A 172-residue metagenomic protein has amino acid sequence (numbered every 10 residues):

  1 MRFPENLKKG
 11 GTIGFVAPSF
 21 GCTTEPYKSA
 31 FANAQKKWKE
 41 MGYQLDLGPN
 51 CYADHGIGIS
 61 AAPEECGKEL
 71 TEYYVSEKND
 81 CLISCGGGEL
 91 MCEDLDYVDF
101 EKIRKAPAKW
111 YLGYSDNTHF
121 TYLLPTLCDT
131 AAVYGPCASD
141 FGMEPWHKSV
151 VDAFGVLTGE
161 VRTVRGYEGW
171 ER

Functional and structural regions predicted by a protein language model:
M1-K78: ATP/NTP phosphate-donor binding region
T12, E77-D80, E101-A108: Short, surface-exposed connector motifs at secondary-structure boundaries
F20-T23, G86-M91, G113-H119: Gly/Ser/Thr-rich loops at beta-strand to alpha-helix junctions that form or flank small-molecule/cofactor-binding
Y27-K28, D94-Y97, L124-T126: Short amphipathic alpha-helical segments
G67-K68, Y73-V98: Long, hydrophobic/aromatic-enriched structural stretches that serve as scaffold segments
V98-L123, A131-A138: Short, acidic/small-residue loops that bind anionic groups at enzyme active sites
T130-R172: Conserved anion/nucleotide-ligand pocket segment
